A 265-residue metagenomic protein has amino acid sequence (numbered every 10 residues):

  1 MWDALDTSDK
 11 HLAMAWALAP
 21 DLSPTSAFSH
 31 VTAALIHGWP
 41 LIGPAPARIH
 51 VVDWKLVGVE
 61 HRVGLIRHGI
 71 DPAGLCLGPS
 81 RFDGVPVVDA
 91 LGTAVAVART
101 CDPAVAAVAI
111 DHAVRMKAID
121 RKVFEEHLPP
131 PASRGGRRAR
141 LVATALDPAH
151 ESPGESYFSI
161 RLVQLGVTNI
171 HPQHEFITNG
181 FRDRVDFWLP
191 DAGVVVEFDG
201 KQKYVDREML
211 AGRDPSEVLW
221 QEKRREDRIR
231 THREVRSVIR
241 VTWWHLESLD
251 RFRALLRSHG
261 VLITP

Functional and structural regions predicted by a protein language model:
M1-G135, H171, T264-P265: Short gly/ser-rich loop at a beta-strand->alpha-helix junction or flexible surface loop bordering the NTP-binding
V114-P265: Surface segments flanking catalytic/ligand-binding clefts of nucleic-acid enzymes
